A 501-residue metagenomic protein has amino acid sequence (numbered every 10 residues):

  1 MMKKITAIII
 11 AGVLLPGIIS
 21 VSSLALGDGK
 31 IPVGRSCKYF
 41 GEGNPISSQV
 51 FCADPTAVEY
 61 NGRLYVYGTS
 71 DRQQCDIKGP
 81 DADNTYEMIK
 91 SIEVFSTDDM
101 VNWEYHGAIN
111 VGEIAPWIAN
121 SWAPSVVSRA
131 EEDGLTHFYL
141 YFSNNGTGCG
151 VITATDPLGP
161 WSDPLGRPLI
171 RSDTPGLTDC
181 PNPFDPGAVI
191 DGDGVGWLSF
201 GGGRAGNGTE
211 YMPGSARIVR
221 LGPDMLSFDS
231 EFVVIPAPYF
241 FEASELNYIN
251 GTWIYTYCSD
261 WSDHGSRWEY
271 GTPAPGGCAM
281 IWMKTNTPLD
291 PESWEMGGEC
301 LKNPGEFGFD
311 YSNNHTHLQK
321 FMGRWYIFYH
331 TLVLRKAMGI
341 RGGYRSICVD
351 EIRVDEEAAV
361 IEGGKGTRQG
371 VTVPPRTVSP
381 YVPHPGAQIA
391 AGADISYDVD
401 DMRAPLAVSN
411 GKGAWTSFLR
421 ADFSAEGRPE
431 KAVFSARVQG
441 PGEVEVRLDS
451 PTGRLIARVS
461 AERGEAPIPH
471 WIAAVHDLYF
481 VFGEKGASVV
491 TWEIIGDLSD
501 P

Functional and structural regions predicted by a protein language model:
M1-I5: Positively charged n-region of N-terminal signal peptides that target proteins for export
A7-I8, V21, V58: Short amphipathic alpha-helical "recognition" segments used for binding
I10-I18: Hydrophobic core
G17-A25: Hydrophobic membrane-targeting alpha-helices
A25-P501: Carbohydrate-active catalytic/glycan-binding domains of CAZyme proteins, especially the secreted or lumenal ectodomains
